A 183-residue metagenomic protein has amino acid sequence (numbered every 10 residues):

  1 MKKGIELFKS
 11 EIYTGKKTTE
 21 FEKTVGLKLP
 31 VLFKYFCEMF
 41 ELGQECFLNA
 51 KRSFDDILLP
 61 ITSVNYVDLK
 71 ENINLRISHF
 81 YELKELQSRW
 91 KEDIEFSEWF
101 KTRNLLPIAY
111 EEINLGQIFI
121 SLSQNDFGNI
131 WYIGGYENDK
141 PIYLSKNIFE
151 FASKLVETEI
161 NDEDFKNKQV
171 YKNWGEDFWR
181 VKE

Functional and structural regions predicted by a protein language model:
M1-I113, W179-E183: A surface-exposed partner-binding patch
L105-L106, I118, W131, I142: A broad, low-specificity signal marking well-ordered, structured residues that form hydrophobic/aromatic
A109-E111, S123, I133-G135: Structured loops at beta-to-helix junctions and adjacent beta-edge loops in soluble globular domains
N114-G116, N138: Short acidic/polar mixed-charge low-complexity motifs
G116-S123: Short, surface-exposed beta-strand/loop micro-motifs that present aromatic residues
F127: A short alpha->loop->secondary-structure connector
W131-D162: Compact, glycine/acidic-enriched structural inserts
E150-E183: Acidic, proline/glycine-rich low-complexity IDRs
